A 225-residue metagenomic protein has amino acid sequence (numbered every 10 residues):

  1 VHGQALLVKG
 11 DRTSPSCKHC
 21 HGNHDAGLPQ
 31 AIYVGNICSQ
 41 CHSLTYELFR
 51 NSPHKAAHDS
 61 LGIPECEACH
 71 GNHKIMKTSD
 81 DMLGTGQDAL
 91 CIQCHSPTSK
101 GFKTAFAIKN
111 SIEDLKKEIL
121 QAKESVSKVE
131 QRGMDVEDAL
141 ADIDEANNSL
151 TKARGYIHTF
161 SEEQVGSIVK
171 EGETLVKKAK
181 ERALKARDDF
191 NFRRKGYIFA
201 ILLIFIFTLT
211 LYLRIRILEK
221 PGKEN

Functional and structural regions predicted by a protein language model:
V1-K117, Q121-E124, K128-D138, K152-E163 (+1 more regions): Inter-heme linker and motif-flanking segments adjacent to c-type heme-binding CXXCH motifs in c-type cytochromes
Y33, A146, G222-N225: Long hydrophobic alpha-helices with heptad-repeat/coiled-coil character
C94, I143-L150, G166-K180: Amphipathic alpha-helical bundle/coiled-coil segments
K117-L120, G172, I198, F205 (+1 more regions): Alpha-helix boundary/capping detector
A139-R154, G196: Long, amphipathic, charge-rich alpha-helical segments that form helical bundles/coiled-coils
L184-L203: Juxtamembrane/start-of-transmembrane alpha-helix segments at the extracytoplasmic/lumenal side of membrane anchors
F205-N225: Juxtamembrane interface at the cytosolic side of transmembrane helices
